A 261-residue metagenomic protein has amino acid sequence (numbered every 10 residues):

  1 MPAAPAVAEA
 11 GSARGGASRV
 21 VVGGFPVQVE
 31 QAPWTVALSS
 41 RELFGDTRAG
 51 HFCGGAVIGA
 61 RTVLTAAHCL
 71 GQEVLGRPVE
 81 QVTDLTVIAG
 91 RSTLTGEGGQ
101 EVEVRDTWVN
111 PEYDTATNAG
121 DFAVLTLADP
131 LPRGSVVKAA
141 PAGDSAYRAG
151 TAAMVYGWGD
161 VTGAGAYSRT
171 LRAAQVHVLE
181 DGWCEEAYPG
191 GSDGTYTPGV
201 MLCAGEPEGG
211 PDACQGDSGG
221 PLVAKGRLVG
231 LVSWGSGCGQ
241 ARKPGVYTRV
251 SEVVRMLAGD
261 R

Functional and structural regions predicted by a protein language model:
M1-L64, Q72-E80, T86, Y196 (+2 more regions): Protease-domain processing segments flanking chymotrypsin-fold serine proteases, especially trypsin-like
A6-E9, V36, A56-L70, T83-T86 (+3 more regions): C-terminal subregion of chymotrypsin/trypsin-like serine protease catalytic domains
P26-Q28, Y113-A116, A166, P211-C214: Short Gly/Pro-enriched turn/cap motifs at secondary-structure boundaries
A32-H51, P132-K138, R172, E180-S218 (+2 more regions): Active-site region of chymotrypsin-like
W34, C53-A56, T83-L85, R105 (+4 more regions): Extracytoplasmic/periplasmic beta-strand context in beta-sandwich domains, especially the cupredoxin/COX2 CuA-binding
L38-R41, A66, G71-E112, P189: Conserved H-D interstitial segment of serine endopeptidase catalytic domains
R41-L43, H68-G71, G90-T95, A128-P132 (+5 more regions): Acidic glycine-/aspartate-rich tracts in secreted/extracellular proteins
E101-E103, N118-F122, L127-P207, V250-E252: Chymotrypsin/trypsin-fold serine protease catalytic domain
